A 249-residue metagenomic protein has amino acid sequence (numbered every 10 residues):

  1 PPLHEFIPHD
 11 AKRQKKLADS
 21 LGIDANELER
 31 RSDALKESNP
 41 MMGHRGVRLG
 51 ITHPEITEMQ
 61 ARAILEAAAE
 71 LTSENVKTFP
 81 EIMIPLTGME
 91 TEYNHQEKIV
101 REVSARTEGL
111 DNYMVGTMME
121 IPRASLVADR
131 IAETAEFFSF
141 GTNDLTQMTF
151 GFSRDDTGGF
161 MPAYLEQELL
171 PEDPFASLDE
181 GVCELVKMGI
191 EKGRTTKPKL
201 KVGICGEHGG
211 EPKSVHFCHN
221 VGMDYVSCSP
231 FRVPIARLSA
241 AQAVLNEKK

Functional and structural regions predicted by a protein language model:
P1-K249: Conserved alpha/beta-domain cores
